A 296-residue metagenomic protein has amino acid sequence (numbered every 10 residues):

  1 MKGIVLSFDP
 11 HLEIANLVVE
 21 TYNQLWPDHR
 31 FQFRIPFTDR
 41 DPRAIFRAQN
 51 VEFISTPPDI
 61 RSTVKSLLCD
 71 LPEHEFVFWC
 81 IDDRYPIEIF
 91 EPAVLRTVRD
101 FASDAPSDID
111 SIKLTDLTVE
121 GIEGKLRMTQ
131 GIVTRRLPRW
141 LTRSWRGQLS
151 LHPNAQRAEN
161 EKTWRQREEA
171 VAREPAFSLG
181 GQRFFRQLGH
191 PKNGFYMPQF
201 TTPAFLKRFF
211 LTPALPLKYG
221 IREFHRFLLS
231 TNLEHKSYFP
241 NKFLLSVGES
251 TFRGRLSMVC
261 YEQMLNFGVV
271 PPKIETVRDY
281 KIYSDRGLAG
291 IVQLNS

Functional and structural regions predicted by a protein language model:
M1-F76: N-terminal anchoring/stem segment of glycosyltransferases
L12-A15, D41-I45, Y85-I89, E120-K125 (+5 more regions): Short catalytic/ligand-binding loop motif for oxyanion handling, primarily in non-cytosolic enzymes, centered on
R34-I35, V77-W79, D108-D116, F200 (+2 more regions): A structural signal for short, well-ordered beta-strand segments and their strand-loop junctions that often border
H74-I87: Short beta-strand-to-loop acidic/aromatic patch adjacent to the donor-nucleotide binding site
E88-G121: Conserved donor-nucleotide/metal-binding helix-loop-beta segment in metal-dependent transferases, i.e., the alpha-helix
Q130-H225: A conserved mid-domain beta-alpha-beta active-site/ligand-binding segment of alpha/beta enzyme cores
T201-A204, R208-S296: C-terminal catalytic/acceptor-binding lobe
